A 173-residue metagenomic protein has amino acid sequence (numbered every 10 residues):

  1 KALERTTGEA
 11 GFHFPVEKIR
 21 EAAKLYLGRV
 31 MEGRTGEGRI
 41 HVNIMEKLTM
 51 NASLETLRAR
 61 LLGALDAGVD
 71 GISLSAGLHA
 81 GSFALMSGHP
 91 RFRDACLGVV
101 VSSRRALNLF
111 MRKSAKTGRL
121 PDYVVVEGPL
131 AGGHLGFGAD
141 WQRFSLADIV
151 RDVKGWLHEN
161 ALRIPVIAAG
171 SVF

Functional and structural regions predicted by a protein language model:
K1-N160: Active-site entrance/lid segments in N-terminal catalytic domains of soluble metabolic enzymes
P165-F173: Glycine-rich beta-strand-to-loop/alpha-helix junction loops that act as flexible
